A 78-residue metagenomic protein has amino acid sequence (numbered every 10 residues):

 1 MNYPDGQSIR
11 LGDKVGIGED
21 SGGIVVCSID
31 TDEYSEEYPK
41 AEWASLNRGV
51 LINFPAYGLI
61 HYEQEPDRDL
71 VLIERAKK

Functional and structural regions predicted by a protein language model:
Y3-R10, V15: Short, well-ordered loop/turn sites that connect or cap secondary structure elements
I9-L11, A44-R48: A short, compositionally biased
K14-I24: Short, charged beta-turn/beta-strand-edge "cap" motif at the junction between a beta-strand and an adjacent loop
I24-W43: Short, compositionally biased
R48-K78: Intrinsically disordered, low-complexity, charged/polar segments
